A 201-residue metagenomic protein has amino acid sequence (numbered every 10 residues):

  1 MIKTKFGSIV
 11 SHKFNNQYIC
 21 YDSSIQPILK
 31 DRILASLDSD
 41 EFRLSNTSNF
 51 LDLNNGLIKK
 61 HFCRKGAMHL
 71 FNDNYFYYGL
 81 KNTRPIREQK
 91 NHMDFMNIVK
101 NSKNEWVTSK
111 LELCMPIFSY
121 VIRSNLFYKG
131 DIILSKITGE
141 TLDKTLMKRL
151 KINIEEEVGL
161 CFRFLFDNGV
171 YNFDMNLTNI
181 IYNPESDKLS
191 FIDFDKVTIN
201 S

Functional and structural regions predicted by a protein language model:
M1-L44: Juxta-kinase regulatory segment immediately upstream of eukaryotic protein kinase catalytic domains
P27-T138, D167: Conserved ATP-binding subdomain of kinase catalytic cores across diverse folds
G66, T141, I199: Conserved protein kinase catalytic core
N74-G79, T145-L150, D195-S201: Short helix/strand-bridging catalytic loops that position acidic/His residues to coordinate divalent metals and engage
N91-E112, E140-P184: Conserved kinase catalytic-core helix
D131, V170, L189: Hydrophobic "anchor" residues on beta-strands that sit immediately upstream of conserved functional sites
D174, T178-S201: Catalytic activation segment of kinase domains across protein kinase-like and atypical kinase folds
